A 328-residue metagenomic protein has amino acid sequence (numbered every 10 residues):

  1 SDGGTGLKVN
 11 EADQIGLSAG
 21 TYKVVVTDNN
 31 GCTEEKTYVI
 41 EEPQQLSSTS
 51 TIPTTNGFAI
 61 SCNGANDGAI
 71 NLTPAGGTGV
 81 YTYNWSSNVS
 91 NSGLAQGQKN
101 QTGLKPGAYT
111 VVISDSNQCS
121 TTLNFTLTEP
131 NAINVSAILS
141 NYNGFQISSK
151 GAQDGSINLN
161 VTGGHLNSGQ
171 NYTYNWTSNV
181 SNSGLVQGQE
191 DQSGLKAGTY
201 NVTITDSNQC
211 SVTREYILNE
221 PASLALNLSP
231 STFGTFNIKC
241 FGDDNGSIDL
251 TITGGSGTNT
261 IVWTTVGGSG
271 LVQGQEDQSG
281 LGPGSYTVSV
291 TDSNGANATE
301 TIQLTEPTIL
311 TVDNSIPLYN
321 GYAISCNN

Functional and structural regions predicted by a protein language model:
S1-N328: Proline- and Ser/Thr-rich low-complexity, intrinsically disordered segments
